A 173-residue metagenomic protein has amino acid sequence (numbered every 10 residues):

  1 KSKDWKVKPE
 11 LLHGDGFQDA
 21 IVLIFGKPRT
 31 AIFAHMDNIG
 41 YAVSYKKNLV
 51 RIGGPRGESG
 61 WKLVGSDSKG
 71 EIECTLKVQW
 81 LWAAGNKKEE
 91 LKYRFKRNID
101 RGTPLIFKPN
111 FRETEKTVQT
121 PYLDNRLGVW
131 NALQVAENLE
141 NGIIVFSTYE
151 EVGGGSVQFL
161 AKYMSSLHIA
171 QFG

Functional and structural regions predicted by a protein language model:
K1-G173: N-terminal hydrophobic/helix-forming segments and targeting peptides
